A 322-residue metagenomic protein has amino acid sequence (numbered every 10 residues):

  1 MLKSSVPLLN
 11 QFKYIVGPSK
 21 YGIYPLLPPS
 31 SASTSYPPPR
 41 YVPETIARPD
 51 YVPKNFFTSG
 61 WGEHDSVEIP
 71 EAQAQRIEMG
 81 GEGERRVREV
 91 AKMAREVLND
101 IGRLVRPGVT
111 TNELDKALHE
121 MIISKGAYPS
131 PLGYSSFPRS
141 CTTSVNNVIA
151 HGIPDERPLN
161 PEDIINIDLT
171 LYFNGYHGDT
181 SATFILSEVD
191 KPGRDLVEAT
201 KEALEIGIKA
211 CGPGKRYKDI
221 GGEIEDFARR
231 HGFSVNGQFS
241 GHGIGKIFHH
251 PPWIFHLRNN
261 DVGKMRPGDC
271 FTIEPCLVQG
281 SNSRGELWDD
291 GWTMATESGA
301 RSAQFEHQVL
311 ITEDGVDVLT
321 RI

Functional and structural regions predicted by a protein language model:
L2-I322: Active-site neighborhoods and metal-handling regions in enzymes and metal-associated proteins
